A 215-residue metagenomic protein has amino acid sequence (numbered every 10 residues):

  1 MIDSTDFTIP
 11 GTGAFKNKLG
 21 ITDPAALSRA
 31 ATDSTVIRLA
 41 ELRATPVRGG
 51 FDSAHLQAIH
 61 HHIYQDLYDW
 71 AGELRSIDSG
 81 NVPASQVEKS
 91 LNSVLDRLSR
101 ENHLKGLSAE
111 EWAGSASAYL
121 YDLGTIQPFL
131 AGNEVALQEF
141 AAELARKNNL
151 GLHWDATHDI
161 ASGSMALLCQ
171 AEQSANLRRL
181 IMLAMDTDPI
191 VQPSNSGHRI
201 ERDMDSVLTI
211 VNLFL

Functional and structural regions predicted by a protein language model:
M1-L215: FIC/Doc superfamily catalytic core
